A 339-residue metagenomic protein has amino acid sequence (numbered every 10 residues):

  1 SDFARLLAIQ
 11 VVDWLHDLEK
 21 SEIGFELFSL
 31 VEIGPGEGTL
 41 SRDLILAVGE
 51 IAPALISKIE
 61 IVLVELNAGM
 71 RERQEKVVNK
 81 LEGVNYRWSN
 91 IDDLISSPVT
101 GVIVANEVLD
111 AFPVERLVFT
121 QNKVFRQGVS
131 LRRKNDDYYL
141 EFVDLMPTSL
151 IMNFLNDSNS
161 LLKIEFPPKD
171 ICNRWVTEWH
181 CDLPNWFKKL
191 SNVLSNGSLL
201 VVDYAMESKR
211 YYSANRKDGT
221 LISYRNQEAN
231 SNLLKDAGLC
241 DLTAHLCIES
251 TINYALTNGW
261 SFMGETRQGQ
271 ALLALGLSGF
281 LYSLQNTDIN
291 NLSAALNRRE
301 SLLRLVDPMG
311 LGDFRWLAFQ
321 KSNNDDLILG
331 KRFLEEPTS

Functional and structural regions predicted by a protein language model:
D2-I95, S322: SAM cofactor-binding core of SAM-dependent methyltransferases, primarily the Rossmann-like beta-alpha-beta module
Q10, Y86-I91, G101, N185-F187 (+1 more regions): Short alpha-helical segments and helix-capping/turn motifs at coil-helix boundaries
S29, E60, R87-W88, T100-V102 (+2 more regions): Beta-sheet entry/capping signal
V31-I33, V64, I103-N106, V202: Active-site flanking residues adjacent to catalytic metal/cofactor-binding acidic residues
A68, L109, M206: Short, glycine/acidic-enriched loop or turn micro-motifs at the edges of active sites
D92-L94, P98-Q121, N173-C181, N185 (+1 more regions): A short SAM/SAH-binding and catalytic strip from SAM-dependent methyltransferases
V102-N156, A214-Y224: A mobile, often basic/glycine-rich helix-loop segment that functions as the active-site lid/recognition loop
S158-S339: Long, Lys/Arg- and hydrophobic-enriched amphipathic alpha-helices
